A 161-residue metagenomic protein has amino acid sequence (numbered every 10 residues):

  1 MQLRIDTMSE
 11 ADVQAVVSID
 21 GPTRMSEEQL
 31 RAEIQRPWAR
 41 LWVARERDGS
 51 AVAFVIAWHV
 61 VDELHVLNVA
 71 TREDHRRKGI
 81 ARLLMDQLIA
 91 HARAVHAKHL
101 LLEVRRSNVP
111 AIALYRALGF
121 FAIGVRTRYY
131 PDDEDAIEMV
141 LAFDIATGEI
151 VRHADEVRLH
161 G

Functional and structural regions predicted by a protein language model:
Q2-D74, M85-Q87, H91, V95 (+2 more regions): Acetyl-CoA-dependent GNAT
M8, R76, G124-R126: Short, conserved structural micro-motifs that define repeat-unit consensus positions and nucleotide-binding loops
W38, D62, N108, Y130-D135: Short acidic/glycine-enriched loop/turn segments that link adjacent beta-strands
R72, R76, S107, P131: Glycine-/small-residue-rich active-site loops that bind phosphorylated ligands and cofactors
R77-A90, A94, V109, A113-A117: Conserved acetyl-CoA-binding loop-helix of GNAT-fold acetyltransferases
K78, R82, T127, A142-D144: Acyl-donor (CoA/ACP) binding surface of acyl/acetyltransferases
L101-E103, R116, F121-E138: Conserved catalytic-core motifs of GNAT/GCN5-like acyltransferases
